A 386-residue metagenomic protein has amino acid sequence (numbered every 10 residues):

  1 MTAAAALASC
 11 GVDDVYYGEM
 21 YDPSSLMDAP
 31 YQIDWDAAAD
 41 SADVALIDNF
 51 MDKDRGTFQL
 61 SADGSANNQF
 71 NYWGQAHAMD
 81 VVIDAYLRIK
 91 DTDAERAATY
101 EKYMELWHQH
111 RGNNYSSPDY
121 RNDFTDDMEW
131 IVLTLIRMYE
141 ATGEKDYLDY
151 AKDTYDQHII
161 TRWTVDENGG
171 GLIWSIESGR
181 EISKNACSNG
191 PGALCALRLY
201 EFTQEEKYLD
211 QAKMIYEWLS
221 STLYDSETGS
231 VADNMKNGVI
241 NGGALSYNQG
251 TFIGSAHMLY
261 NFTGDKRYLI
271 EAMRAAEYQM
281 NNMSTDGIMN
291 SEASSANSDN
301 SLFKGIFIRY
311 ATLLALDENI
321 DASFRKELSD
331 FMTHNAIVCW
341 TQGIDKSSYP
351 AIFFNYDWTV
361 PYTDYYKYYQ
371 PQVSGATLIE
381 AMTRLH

Functional and structural regions predicted by a protein language model:
A5-A37: Bacterial Sec-dependent N-terminal signal peptides
L26-V81, A85-D126, T161, K184 (+2 more regions): CBM-like carbohydrate-recognition segments
Q75, M128-I131, L148, N189 (+7 more regions): Residue-level detector of extended alpha-helical repeat arrays and alpha-solenoid scaffolds
Y86, K90, Y139-G143, Y200-Q204 (+4 more regions): Short coil/turn linking the two alpha-helices of tandem helical-hairpin repeats
A97-F202, E206-K213: Extended ligand-binding groove/face enriched in aromatic
N189, A196-Y200, Y208-L259: Active-site cradle of extracellular carbohydrate-active enzymes
G250-T263, R267-S284: Oxyanion-binding "anion nests"
